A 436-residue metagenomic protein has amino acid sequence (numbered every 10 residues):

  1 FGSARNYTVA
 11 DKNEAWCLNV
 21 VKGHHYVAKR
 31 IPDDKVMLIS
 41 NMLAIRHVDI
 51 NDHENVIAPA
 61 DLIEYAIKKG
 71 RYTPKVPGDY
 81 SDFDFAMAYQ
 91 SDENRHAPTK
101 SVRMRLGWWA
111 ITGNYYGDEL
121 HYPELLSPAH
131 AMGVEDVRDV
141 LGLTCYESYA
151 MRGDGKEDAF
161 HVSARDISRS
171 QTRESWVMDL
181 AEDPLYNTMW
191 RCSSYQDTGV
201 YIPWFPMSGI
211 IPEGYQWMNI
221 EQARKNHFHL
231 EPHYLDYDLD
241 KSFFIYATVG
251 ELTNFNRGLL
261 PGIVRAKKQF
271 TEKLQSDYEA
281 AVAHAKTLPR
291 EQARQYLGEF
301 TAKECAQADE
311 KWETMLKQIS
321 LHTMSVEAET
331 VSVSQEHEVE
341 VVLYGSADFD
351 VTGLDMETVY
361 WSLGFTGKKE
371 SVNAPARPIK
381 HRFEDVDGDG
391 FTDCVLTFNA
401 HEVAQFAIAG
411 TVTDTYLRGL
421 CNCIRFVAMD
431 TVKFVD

Functional and structural regions predicted by a protein language model:
G2-S3, K12-A15, H25, K35-S320: C-terminus-biased signal that marks the final domain/tail of proteins
S320-Y344, D436: Boundary/junction segments of secreted and surface-exposed precursor proteins
L343-V351: Short amphipathic, basic-aromatic surface patches that mediate peripheral association with negatively charged
V351-N373: Short, surface-exposed alpha-helix to beta-strand junction/turn motifs within ectodomains of secreted and cell-envelope
G367-K369, A374-A404: Acidic, glycine-anchored loop motifs typical of Ca2+
V403-T413: Short glycine/proline/serine/threonine-rich loop/turn segments at secondary-structure transition edges
L417-V432: Ser/Thr/Pro-rich, low-complexity mucin-like regions that serve as glycosylated stalks/linkers or repetitive adhesive
